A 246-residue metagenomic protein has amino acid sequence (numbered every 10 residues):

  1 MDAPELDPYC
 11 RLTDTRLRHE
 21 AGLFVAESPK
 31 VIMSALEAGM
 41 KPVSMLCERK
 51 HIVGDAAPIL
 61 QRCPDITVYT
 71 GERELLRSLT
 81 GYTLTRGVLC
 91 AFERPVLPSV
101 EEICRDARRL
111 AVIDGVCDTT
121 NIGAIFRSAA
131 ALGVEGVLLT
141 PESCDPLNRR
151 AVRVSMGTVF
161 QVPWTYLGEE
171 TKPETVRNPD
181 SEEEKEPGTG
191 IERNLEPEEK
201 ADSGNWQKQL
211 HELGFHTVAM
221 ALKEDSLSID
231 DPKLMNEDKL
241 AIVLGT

Functional and structural regions predicted by a protein language model:
M1-T83, P173-T175, D180-P187, I191 (+1 more regions): N-terminal positively charged helical leader segments and presequences
E20, I66, R86, A107 (+2 more regions): Short coil/turn segments at beta-strand junctions that form active-site/ligand-binding loops
K30, E37, V68, E93-R177 (+3 more regions): RNA substrate-binding interface of SAM-dependent RNA methyltransferases
L60-C63, H211, K233-N236: Short, conserved loop/helix-junction motifs that constitute active-site signature segments in enzyme catalytic cores
C90: Glycine-rich phosphate-binding loops that contact phosphosugars or nucleotide phosphates
V218-T246: Active-site/ligand-binding-proximal alpha/beta "capping" segment
